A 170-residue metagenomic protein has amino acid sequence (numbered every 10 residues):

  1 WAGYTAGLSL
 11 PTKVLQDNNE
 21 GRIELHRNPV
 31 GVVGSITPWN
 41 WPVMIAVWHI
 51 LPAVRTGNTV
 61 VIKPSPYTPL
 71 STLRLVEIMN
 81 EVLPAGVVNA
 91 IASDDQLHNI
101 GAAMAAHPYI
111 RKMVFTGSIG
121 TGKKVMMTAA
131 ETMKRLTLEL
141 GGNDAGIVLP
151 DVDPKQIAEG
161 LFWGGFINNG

Functional and structural regions predicted by a protein language model:
W1-I50, L83, V88-Q96: N-terminal Rossmann NAD(P)-binding subdomain characteristic of aldehyde/semialdehyde dehydrogenases
A2, T72-L75, M104, V125 (+1 more regions): Hydrophobic packing residues within well-ordered alpha-helices of enzyme cores
I23, A90-V114: A structured beta-alpha segment of the ubiquitous adenosine-cofactor-binding alpha/beta core
V33, N40, D94-A103, G117-K124 (+1 more regions): Beta-loop-alpha module in the N-terminal Rossmann-like domain of NAD(P)-dependent dehydrogenases, especially those
A46-I100: PLP-dependent aminotransferase-like
I62, A90, F115, L136-L140: General beta-strand structural signal in soluble alpha/beta enzymes
V82-L83, G120-G170: ALDH superfamily catalytic-core signature
